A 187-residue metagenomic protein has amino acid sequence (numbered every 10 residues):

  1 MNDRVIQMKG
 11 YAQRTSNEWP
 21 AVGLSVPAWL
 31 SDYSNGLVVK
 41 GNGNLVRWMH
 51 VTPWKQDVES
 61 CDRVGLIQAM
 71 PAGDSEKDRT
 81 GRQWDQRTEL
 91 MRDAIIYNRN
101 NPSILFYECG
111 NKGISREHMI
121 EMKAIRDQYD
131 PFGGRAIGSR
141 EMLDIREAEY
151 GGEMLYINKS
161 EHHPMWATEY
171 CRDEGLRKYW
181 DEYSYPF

Functional and structural regions predicted by a protein language model:
M1-V39, E59: N-terminal carbohydrate-binding accessory modules
D32-F187: Substrate-binding/catalytic cleft of secreted carbohydrate-active enzymes, primarily glycoside hydrolases
